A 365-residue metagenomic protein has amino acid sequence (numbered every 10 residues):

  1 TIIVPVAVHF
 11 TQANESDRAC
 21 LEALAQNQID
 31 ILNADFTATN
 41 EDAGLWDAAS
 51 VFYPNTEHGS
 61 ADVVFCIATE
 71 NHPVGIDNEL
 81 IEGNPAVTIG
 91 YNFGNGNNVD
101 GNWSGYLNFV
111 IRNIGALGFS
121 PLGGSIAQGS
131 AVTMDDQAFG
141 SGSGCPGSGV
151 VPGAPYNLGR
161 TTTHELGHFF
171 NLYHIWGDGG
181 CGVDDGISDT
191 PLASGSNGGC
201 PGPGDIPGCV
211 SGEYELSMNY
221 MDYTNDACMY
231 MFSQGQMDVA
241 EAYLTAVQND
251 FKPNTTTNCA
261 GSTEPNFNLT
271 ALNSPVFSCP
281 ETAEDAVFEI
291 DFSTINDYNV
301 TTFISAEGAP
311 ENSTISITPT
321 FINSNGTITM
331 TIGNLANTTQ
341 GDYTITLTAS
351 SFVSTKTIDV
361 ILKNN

Functional and structural regions predicted by a protein language model:
V6-N71, L80-E264: Extracellular (secreted or membrane-anchored) zinc-dependent metallopeptidases, primarily metzincins but also closely
G261-N365: Long beta-sheet-rich domains in secretory-pathway and surface-associated proteins
